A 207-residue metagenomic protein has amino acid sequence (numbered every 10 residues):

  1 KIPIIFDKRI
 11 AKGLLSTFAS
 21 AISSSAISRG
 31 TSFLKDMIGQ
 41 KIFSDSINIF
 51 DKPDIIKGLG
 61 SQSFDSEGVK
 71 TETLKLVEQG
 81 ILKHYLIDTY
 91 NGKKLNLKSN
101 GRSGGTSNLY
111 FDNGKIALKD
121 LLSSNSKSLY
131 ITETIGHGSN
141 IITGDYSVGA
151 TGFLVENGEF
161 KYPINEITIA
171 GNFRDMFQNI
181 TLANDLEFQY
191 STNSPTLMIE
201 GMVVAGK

Functional and structural regions predicted by a protein language model:
K1-L34: Active-site pocket-lining segments that scaffold enzyme catalytic pockets across diverse folds
A21, M37-K207: Dual-mode signal for accessory low-complexity, basic/Gly-rich regions
